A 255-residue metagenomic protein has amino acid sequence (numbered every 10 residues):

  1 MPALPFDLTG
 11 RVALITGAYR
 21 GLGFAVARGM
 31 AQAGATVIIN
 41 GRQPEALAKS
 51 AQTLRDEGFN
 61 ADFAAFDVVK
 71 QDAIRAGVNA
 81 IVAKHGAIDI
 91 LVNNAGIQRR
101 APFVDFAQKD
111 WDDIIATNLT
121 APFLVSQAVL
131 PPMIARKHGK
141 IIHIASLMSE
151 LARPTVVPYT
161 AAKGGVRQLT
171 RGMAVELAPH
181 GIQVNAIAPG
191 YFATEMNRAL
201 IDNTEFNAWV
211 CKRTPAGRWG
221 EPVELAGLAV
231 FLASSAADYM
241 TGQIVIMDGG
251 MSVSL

Functional and structural regions predicted by a protein language model:
P2-P5, L151, V230, T241-L255: Short C-terminal tail/terminal secondary-structure segment of NAD(P)H-dependent dehydrogenase/reductase domains
Y19-R20: Conserved glycine-rich cofactor-binding loop
A101-V104, L151-V157, P179-H180, G217 (+1 more regions): Active-site loop immediately N-terminal to the catalytic Tyr-X3-Lys motif of short-chain dehydrogenase/reductase
P102-F103, D110-I115, V210: Substrate-binding pocket helix/loop in short-chain dehydrogenase/reductase
S126, A162, T170: Active-site helix of classical SDR
P131, V175-P179, D238: Alpha-helical segment proximal to the catalytic Tyr-Lys
S146: Residue(s) in the substrate-gating loop at a strand-loop-helix junction that position the organic substrate next
